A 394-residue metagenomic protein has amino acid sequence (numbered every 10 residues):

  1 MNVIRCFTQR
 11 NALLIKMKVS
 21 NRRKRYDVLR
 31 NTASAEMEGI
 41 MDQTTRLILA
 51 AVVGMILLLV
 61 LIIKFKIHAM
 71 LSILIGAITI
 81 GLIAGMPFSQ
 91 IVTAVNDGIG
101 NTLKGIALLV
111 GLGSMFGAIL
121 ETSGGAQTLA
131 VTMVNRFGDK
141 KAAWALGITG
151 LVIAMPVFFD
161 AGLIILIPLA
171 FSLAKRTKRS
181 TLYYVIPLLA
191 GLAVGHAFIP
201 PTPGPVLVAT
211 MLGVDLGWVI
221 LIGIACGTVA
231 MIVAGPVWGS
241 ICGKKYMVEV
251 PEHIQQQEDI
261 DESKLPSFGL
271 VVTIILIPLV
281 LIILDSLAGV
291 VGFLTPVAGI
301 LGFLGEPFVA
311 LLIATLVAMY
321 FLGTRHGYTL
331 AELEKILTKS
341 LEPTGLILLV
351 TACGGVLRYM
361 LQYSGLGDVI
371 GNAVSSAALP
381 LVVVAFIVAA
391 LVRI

Functional and structural regions predicted by a protein language model:
R10, N31, E38-T45, L221-K335: Long, contiguous bundles of hydrophobic transmembrane helices that form the permeation core of multi-pass
T45-L49, F88, G100-I106, M133-I148 (+4 more regions): Membrane-interfacial loop-to-helix junctions in multi-pass transporters
A50-I62, L74-L82, L112-M115, G150-I153 (+5 more regions): Hydrophobic core segments of alpha-helical transmembrane domains in multi-pass membrane transport and ion-translocation
K64-A69, L103-A107, G117-Q127, I153-I167 (+4 more regions): Short helix-coil transition sites and intra-membrane helix breaks within transmembrane domains of multi-pass
L71-L74, I78, A94-Q127, F303-L366 (+1 more regions): Core transmembrane alpha-helical segments of multi-pass membrane transporters/permeases
F88-G98, T210-V214, A288-L301, A331 (+1 more regions): Membrane-interface helix termini and inter-helical loops of multi-pass transporters
A107-G113, R136-L169, A193, L348-G354 (+1 more regions): Hydrophobic alpha-helical transmembrane segments of multi-pass integral membrane proteins, predominantly secondary
S114-F116, G150-I167, S180-K245, R393-I394: Alpha-helical transmembrane segments and, especially, the helix-loop junctions at the ends of these helices
